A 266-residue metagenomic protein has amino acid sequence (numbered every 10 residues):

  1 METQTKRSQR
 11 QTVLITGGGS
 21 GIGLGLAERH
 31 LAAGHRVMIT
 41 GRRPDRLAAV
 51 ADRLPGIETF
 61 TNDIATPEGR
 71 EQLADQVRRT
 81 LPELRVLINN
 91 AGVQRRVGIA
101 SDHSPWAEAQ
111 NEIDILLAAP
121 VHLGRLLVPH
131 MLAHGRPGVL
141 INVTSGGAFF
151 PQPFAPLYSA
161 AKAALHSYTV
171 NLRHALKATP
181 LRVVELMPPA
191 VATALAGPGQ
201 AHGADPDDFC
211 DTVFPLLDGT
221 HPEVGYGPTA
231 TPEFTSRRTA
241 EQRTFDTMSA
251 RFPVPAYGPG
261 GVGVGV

Functional and structural regions predicted by a protein language model:
G17-G21: Conserved glycine-rich cofactor-binding loop
A33-A49: Conserved glycine-rich Rossmann-like NAD(P)H-binding loop of the short-chain dehydrogenase/reductase
R53-E68: Rossmann-fold cofactor-recognition segment
E71, Q94-Q110, F154-L157: Conserved mid-core segment of classical short-chain dehydrogenase/reductases
G124, A161: Active-site helix of classical SDR
S145: Residue(s) in the substrate-gating loop at a strand-loop-helix junction that position the organic substrate next
E185-L186, T193, G197-T239: C-terminal helical subdomain
